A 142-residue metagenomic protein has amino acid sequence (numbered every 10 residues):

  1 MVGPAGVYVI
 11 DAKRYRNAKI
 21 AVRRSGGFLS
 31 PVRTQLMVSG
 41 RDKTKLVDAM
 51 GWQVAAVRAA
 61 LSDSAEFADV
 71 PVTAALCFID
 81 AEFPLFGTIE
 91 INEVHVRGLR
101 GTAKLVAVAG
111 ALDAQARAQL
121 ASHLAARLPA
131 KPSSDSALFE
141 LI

Functional and structural regions predicted by a protein language model:
M1: Conserved H-X4-D acyltransferase segment
P4-V7, K13-R23, F28-I142: Surface-exposed interaction regions that form or flank ligand-binding interfaces
